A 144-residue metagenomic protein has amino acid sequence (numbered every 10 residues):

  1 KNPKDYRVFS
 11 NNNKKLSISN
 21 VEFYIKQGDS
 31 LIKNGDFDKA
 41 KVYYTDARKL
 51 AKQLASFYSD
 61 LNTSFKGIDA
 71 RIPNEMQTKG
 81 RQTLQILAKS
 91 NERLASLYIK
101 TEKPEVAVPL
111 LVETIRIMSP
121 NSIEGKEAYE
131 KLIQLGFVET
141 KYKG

Functional and structural regions predicted by a protein language model:
N13, N20, G80-T83, L87 (+1 more regions): Residues that mark the junctions of alpha-helical repeat units in TPR/alpha-solenoid scaffolds
V42-I72, E113-E130: Short, charge-rich amphipathic alpha-helical segments embedded in non-transmembrane helical bundles/solenoids
F65-Q82, L87, I133-G144: Alpha-helical linker/edge segments of TPR/alpha-solenoid repeat scaffolds and analogous pre-/post-domain helices
